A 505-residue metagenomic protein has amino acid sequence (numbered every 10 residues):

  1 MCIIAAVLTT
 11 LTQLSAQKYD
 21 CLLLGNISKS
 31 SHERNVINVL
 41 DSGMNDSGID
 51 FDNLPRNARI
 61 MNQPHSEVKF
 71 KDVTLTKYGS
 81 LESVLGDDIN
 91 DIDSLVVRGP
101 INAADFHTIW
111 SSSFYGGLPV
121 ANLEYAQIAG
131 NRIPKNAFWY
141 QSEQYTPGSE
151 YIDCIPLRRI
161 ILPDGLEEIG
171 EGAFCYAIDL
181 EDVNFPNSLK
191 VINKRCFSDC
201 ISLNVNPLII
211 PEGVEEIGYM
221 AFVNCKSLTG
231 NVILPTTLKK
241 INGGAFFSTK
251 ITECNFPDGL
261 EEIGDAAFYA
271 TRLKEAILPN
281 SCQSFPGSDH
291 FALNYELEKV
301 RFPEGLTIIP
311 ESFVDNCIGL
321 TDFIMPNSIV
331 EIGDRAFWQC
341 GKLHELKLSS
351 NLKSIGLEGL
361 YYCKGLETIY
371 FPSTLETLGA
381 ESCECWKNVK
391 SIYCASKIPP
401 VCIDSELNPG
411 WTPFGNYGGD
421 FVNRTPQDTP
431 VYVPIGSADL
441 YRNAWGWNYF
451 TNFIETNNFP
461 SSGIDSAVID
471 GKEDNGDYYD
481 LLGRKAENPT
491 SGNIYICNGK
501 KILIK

Functional and structural regions predicted by a protein language model:
M1-D20: Bacterial Sec-dependent N-terminal signal peptides
C21-N26, N35-N38, D52, H65-T76 (+15 more regions): Structural signature of tandem-repeat unit edges
F51, P55-P64, N443-G463: A recurrent domain-boundary module in secreted/ectodomain proteins
G79-D88, A104-S113, R132, N136 (+9 more regions): Short, T/G/N/S-enriched strand-turn elements that build extracellular solenoid repeat scaffolds
L95, Y441, S462-A467, G483 (+1 more regions): Terminal processing/anchoring signals of secreted or surface-associated proteins and related intramolecular
A137, G170-A173, N193-S198, G218-A221 (+7 more regions): Consensus positions within tandem repeat domains that build extended binding/scaffold surfaces
N457-L482: Residue-level detector of functionally pivotal "anchor" positions at catalytic/ligand-binding pockets or at interdomain
I494-K505: C-terminal tail/sorting-segment detector
